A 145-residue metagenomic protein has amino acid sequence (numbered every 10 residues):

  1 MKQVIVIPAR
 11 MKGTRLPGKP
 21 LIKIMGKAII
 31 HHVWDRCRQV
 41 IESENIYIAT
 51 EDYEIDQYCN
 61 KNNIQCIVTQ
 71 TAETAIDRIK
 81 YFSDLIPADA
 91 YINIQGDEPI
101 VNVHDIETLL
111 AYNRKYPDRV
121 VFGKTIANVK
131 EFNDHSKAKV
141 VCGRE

Functional and structural regions predicted by a protein language model:
K2-A49: N-terminal glycine-rich phosphate-binding loop and ensuing alpha1 helix
Q3-I5, Y91, R119-V121: Generic beta-sheet signal
P8, N93-Q95, G123-K124: Short beta-strand segments
M25, Q70, K124: Residues at the C-termini of beta-strands that transition into short coil/loop
S43, A88, K115-R119: Short, high-confidence coil segments that cap the C-terminus of an alpha-helix and link into the following beta-strand
Y47, Y53-A111: Short phosphate-binding loop-to-helix
N102-E145: Conserved core of the sugar-phosphate nucleotidyltransferase
